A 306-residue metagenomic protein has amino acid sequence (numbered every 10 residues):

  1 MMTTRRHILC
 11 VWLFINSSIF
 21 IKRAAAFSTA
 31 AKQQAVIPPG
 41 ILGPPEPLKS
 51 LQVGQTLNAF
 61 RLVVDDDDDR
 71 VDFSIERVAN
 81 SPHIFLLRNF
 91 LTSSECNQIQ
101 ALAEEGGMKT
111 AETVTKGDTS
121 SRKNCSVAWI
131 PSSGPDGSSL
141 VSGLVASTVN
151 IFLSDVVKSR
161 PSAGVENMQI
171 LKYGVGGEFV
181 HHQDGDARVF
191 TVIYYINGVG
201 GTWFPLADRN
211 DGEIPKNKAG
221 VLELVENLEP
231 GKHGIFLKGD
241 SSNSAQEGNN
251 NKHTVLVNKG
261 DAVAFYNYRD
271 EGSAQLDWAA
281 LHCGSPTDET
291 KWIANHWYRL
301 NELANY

Functional and structural regions predicted by a protein language model:
M1-C10: Classical eukaryotic N-terminal signal peptides for Sec-dependent ER targeting/secretion, especially the positively
L9, F14-N16, F20-R23, F27-Y306: Fe(II)/2-oxoglutarate oxygenase catalytic core
